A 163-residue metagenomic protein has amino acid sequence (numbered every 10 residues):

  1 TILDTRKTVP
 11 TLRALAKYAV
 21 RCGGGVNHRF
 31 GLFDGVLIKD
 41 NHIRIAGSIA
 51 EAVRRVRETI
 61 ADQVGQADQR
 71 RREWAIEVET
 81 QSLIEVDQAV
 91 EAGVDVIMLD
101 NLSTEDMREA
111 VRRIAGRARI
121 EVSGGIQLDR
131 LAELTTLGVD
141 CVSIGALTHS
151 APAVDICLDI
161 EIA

Functional and structural regions predicted by a protein language model:
T1-T80, I84-A92, V96, R108-R113 (+4 more regions): Acidic/glycine-rich phosphate/pyrophosphate-binding loops and surrounding catalytic core that coordinate Mg2+
N101, G124, A146-L147: Short secondary-structure boundary segments
A118: A short helix->loop->beta-strand "cap" motif at the edges of active sites that frequently abuts
C157-I162: Active-site loop ensemble at the mouth of alpha/beta enzyme cores that anchors a bound cofactor
